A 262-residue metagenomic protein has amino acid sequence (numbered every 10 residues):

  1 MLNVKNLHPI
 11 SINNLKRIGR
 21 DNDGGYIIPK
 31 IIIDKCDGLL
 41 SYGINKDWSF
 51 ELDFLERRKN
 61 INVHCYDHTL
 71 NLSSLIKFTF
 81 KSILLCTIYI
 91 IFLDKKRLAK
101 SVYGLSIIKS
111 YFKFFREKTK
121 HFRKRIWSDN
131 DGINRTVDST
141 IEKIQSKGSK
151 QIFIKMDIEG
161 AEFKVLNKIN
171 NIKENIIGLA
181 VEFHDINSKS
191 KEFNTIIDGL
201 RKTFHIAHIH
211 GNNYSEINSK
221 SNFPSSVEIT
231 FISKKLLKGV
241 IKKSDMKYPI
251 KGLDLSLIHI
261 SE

Functional and structural regions predicted by a protein language model:
M1-N22: Rossmann-like AdoMet
K16-N130: SAM cofactor-binding core of SAM-dependent methyltransferases, primarily the Rossmann-like beta-alpha-beta module
Y42-N45, K124-I197: Active-site segment flanking the S-adenosylmethionine/decSAM binding pocket in AdoMet-dependent transferases
R58-I61, I176-I177, F204: A short helix->loop->beta-strand "cap" motif at the edges of active sites that frequently abuts
E117, N175, S225-V227: Residues that flank catalytic or metal-binding motifs in active/ligand-binding sites
R125-I126, A207-S219: Acidic carboxylate-rich catalytic motifs and surrounding loops in phosphoryl-/glycosyl-chemistry enzymes
F223-G239: Conserved beta strand-loop-helix elements of the APE1-like EEP
I258-E262: Conserved small/polar residues in nucleotide/adenosyl-binding loops
